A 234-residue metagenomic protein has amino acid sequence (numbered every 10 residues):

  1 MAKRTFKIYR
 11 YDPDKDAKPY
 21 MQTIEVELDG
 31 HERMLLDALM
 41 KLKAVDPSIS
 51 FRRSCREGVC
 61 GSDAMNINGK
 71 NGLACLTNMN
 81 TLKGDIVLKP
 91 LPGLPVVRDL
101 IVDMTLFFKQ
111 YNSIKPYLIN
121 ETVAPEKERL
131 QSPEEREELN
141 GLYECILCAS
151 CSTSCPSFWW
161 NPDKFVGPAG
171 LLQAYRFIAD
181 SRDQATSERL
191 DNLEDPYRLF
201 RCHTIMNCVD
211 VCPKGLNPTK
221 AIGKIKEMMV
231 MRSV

Functional and structural regions predicted by a protein language model:
M1-F6: Short structural boundary motif marking the start of a folded domain
I8-D14: Short polar catalytic/cofactor-binding loops
Q22-R33: Short, contiguous acidic and Ser/Thr-rich linear segments
E27, N66-K70: Short strand-turn-strand beta-turns centered on an Asx-Gly dipeptide
E32-D46, K89-V234: Ferredoxin-type iron-sulfur electron-transfer modules in oxidoreductases and energy-metabolism complexes
D46-R52: Active-site phosphate-binding and catalytic loops of NTP-dependent enzymes
C55-A64: Short, structured protein-protein interaction patches enriched in aromatics and acidic/basic residues, typified by
